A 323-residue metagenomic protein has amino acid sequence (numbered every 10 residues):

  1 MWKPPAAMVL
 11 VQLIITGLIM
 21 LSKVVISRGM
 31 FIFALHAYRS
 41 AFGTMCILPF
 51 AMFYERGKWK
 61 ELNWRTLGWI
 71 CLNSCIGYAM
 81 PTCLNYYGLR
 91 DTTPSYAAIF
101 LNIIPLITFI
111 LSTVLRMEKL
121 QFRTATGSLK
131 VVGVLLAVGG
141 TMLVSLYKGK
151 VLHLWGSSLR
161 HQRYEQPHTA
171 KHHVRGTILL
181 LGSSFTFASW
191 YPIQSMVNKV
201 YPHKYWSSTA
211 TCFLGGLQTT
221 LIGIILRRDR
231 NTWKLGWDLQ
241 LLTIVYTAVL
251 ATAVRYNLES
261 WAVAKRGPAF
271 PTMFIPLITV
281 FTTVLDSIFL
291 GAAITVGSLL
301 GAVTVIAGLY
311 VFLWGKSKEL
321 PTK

Functional and structural regions predicted by a protein language model:
M1-F281, D286-K323: Membrane-interface interhelical linkers
